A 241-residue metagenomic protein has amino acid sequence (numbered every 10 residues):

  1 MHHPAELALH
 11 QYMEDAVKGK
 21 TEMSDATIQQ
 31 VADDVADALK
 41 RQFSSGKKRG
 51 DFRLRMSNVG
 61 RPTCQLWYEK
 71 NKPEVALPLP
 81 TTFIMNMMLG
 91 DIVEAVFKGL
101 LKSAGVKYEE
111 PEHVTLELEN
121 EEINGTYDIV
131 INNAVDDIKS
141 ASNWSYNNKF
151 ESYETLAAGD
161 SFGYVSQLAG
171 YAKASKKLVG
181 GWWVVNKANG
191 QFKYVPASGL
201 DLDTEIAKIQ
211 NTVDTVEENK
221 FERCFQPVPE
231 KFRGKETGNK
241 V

Functional and structural regions predicted by a protein language model:
M1-V135, S142-A158: Metal-dependent nuclease catalytic cores that hydrolyze phosphodiester bonds in DNA/RNA, characterized by
M23-T27, A158-D160, G170-V241: Metal-dependent nuclease catalytic regions and adjoining charged, substrate-binding loops involved in nucleic-acid end
L66-W67, V106, I138, Y164 (+2 more regions): Broad hydrophobic/π-residue packing in well-ordered secondary structure
K70-L79, S103-A104, E119, S140 (+7 more regions): Generic local-structure boundary detector
I92, V96, N124, G163-G170 (+1 more regions): Short, well-structured alpha-helical interface segments that form or flank functional binding sites
V130, A134-I138, V179-V184: A structural signal for short, well-ordered beta-strand segments and their strand-loop junctions that often border
V135-I138, S142, I209-D214: Short, basic, helix/turn surface patches
